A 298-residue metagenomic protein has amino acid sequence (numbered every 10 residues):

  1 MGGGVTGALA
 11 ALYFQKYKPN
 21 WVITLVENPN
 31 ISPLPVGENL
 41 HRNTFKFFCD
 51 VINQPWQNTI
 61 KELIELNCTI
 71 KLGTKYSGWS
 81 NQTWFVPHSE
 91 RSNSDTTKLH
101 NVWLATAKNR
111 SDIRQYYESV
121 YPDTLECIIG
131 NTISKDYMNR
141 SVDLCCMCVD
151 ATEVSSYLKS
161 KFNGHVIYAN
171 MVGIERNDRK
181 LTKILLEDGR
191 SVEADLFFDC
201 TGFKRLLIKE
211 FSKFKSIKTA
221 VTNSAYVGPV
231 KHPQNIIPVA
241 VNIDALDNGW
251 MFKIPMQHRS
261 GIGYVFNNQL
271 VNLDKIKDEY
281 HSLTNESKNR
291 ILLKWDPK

Functional and structural regions predicted by a protein language model:
M1-T6: Beta1/beta-strand and adjacent pyrophosphate-binding region of the FAD-binding site in flavoprotein oxidoreductases
A10-W21, F47, V51: A short, Lys/Arg-enriched amphipathic alpha-helix followed by its capping loop at the start of a domain
Q15-V36: Glycine-rich FAD pyrophosphate-binding loop
T24, H165-I167, N289-L293: General small-molecule cofactor/ligand-binding pocket signal
V36-N131: Dinucleotide-binding Rossmann-like beta1-alpha1 core, especially the glycine-rich loop that anchors the ADP
N139-I276: Predominantly flavin-linked oxidoreductase catalytic cores and closely associated redox partners
Q257, F266-K298: FAD/FMN-dependent oxidoreductases across multiple families
